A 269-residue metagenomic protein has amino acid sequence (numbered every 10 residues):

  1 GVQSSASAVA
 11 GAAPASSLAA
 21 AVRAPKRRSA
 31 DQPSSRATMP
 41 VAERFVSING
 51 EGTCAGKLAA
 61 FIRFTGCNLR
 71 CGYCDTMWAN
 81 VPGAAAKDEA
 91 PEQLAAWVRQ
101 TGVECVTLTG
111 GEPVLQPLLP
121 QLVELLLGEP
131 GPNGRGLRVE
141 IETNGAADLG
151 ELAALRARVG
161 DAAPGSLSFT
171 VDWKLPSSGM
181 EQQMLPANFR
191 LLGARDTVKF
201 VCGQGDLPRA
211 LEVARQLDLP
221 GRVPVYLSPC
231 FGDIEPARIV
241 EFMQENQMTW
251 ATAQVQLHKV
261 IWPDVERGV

Functional and structural regions predicted by a protein language model:
A6-A8: Residue-level detector of structural "landmarks"
G11-A21: Short alpha-helix boundary/capping segments
L18, S29, S35, M39-V46 (+3 more regions): Conserved Radical SAM active-site core
V22, K26-R28: Alpha/beta catalytic barrel-like cores
I48-G50: A detector for short, charged/polar N-terminal pre-domain segments
G52-A55: S-adenosyl-L-methionine
A95, L115-V269: Conserved AdoMet/S-adenosylmethionine-binding subsite of the radical SAM
